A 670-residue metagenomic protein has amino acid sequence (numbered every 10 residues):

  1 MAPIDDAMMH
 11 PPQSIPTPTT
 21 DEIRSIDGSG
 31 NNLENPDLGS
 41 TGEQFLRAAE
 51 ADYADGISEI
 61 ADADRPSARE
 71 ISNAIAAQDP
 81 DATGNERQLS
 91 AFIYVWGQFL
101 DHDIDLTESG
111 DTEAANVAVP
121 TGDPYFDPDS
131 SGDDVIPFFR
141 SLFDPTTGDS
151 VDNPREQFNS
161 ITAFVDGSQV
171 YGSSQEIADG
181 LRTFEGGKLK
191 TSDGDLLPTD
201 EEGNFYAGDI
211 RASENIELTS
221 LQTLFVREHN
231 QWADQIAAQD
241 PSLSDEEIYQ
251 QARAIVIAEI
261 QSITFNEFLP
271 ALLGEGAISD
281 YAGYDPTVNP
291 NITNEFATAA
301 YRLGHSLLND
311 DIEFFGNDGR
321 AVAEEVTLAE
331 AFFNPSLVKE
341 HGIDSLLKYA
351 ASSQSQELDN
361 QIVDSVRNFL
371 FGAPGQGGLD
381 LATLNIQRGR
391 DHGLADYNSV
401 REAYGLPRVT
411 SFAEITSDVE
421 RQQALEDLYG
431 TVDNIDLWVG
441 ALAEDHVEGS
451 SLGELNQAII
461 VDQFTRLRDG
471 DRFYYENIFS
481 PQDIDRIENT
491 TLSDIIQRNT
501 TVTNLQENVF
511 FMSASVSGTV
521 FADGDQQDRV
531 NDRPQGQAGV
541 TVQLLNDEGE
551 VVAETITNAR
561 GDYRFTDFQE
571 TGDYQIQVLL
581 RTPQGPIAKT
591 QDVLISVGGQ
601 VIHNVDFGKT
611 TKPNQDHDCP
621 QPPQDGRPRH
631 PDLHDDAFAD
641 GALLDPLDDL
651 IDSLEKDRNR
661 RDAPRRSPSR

Functional and structural regions predicted by a protein language model:
M1-Q231, Q235, A254, A258-T383 (+7 more regions): N-terminal accessory/cap region of cofactor-dependent oxidoreductases and related radical enzymes
G389, M512-V530, K609-D618: A short, Gly/Thr-enriched small/hydrophobic beta-strand-prone motif that recurs across taxa
G524-P534, A637, D649-L650: Acidic, glycine-anchored loop motifs typical of Ca2+
Q526-N531, D547-D562: Short, acidic Ser/Thr/Gly-rich low-complexity loop/linker segments typical of extracellular and cell-surface proteins
V540-L544: Hydrophobic beta-strand segments
G561-R564, H603: Short strand-edge motifs at loop-to-beta-strand transitions and within beta-strands of extracellular beta-rich domains
R564-Q575: Short Pro-Gly-centered beta-turn/loop motif in secreted/extracellular proteins
F568, L580-K612: Structured interaction patches on ligand/partner-binding surfaces of diverse proteins
